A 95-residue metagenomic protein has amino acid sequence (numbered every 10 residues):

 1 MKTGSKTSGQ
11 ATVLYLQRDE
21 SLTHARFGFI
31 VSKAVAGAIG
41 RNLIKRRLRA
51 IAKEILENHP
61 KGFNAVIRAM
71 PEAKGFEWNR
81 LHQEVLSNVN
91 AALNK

Functional and structural regions predicted by a protein language model:
M1-K95: Positively charged, solvent-exposed patches that mediate nucleic-acid binding
